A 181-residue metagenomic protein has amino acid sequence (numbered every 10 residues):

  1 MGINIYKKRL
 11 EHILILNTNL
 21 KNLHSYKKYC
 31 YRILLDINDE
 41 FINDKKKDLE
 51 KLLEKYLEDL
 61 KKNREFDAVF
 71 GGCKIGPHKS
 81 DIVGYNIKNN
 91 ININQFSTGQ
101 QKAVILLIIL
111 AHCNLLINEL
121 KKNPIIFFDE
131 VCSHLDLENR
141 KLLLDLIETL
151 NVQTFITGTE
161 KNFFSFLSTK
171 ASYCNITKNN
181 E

Functional and structural regions predicted by a protein language model:
N4-I125, H134, E138, L142-Q153 (+2 more regions): Conserved NTPase motor "head" modules and their coupling/switch loops across ABC/AAA+ ATPases, GTPases, and GHKL ATPases
D129-V131: Walker B catalytic acidic pair
T157-T159: H-loop/switch region of ABC-family ATPase nucleotide-binding domains
F166-I176: Conserved catalytic segment of ABC-fold P-loop ATPases
